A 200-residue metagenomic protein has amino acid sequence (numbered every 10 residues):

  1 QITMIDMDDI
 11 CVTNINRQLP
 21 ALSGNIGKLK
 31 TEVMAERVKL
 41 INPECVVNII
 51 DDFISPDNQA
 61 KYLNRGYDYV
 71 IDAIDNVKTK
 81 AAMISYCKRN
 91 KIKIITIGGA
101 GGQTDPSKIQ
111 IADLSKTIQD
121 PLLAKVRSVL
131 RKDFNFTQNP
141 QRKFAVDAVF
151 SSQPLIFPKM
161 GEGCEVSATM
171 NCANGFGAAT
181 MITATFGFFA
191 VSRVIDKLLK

Functional and structural regions predicted by a protein language model:
Q1-K200: Adenine nucleotide-associated cytosolic modules
